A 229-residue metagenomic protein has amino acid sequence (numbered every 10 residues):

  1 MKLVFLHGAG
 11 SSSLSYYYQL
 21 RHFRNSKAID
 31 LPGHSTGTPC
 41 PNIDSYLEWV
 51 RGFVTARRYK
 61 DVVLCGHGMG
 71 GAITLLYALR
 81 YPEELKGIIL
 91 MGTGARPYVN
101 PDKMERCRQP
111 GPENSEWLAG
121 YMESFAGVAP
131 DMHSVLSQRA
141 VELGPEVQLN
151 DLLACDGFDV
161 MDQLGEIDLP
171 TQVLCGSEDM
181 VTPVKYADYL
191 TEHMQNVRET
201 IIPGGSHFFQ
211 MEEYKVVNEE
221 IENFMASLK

Functional and structural regions predicted by a protein language model:
M1-G37: Conserved HGGG/HGGXW glycine-rich cap/lid loop of the alpha/beta-hydrolase fold
S45-V62: Conserved acidic catalytic loop of the alpha/beta-hydrolase fold
G66-G70, T74: Gly/Ala-rich beta-loop-alpha elbow adjacent to hydrolase catalytic centers
L75, L79-R80, L85-N114: Flexible "cap/lid" loop of the alpha/beta hydrolase fold
Y98-P101, S115-G165: Conserved alpha/beta-hydrolase catalytic His-Asp/Glu region
I167, V173-C175, D179: Short beta-strand/loop motif that positions the catalytic acidic residue of the alpha/beta-hydrolase fold
M180-Y186: Conserved alpha/beta-hydrolase "acid-adjacent" motif
G205-N218: Catalytic histidine-centered segment of alpha/beta-hydrolase-like enzymes
